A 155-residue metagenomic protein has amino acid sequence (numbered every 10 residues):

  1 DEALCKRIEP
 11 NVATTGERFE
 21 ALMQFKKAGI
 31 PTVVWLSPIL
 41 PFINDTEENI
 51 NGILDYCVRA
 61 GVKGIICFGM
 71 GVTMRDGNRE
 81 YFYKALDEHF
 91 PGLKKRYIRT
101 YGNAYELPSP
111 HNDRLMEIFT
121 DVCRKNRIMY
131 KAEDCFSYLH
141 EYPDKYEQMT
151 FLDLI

Functional and structural regions predicted by a protein language model:
D1-Y97, A104-L107: Conserved AdoMet/S-adenosylmethionine-binding subsite of the radical SAM
Y83-I155: C-terminal accessory extensions appended to soluble enzyme cores
